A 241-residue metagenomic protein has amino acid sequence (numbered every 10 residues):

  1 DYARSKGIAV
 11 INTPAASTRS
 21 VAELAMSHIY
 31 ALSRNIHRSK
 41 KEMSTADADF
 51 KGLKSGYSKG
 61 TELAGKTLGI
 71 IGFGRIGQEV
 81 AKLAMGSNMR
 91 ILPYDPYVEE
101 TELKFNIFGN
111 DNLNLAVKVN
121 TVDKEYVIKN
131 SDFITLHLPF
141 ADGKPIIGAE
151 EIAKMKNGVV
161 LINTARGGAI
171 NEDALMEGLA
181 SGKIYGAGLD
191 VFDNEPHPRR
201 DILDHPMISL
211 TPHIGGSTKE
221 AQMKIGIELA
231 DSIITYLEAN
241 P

Functional and structural regions predicted by a protein language model:
K6-I8, T13-T67: Phosphate-binding beta-alpha-beta segment of Rossmann-like dinucleotide-binding domains, i.e., the NAD(P)
V10, I91, T121, S209-L210: Hydrophobic beta-strand scaffold residues
I11, L24, G158-P241: Rossmann-like dinucleotide-binding domain for NAD(H)/NADP(H)
F73-G74: Glycine-rich Rossmann-fold phosphate-binding loop(s) that bind the pyrophosphate of adenine dinucleotide cofactors
G77-Q78: N-terminal Rossmann-fold NAD(P) dinucleotide-binding loop
L83-A84, M155: Aromatic pocket-lining residues of Rossmann-like dinucleotide-binding sites
G86-R90: Residues at the starts of beta-strands that form the adenosine-phosphate
L92, P96-D201: Rossmann-like adenosine-cofactor binding region
